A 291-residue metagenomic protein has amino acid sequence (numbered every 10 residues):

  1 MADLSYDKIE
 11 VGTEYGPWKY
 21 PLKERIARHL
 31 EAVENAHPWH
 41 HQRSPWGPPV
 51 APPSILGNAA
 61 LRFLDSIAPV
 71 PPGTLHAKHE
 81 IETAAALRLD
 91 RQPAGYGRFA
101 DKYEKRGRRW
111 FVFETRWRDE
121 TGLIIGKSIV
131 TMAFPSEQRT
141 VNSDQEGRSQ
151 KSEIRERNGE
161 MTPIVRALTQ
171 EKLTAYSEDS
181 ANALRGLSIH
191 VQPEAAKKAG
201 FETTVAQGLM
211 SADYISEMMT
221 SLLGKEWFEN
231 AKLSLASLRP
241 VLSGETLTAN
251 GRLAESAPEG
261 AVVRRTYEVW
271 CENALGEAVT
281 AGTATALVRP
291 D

Functional and structural regions predicted by a protein language model:
M1-K78, R139-E229: Hot-dog-fold acyl-thioester-processing enzymes
A2-E14, K78, T83-V165, S237 (+1 more regions): HotDog/MaoC-like acyl-thioester-processing domains
N230-S234: A conserved acidic, glycine/proline-rich C-terminal tail/linker
